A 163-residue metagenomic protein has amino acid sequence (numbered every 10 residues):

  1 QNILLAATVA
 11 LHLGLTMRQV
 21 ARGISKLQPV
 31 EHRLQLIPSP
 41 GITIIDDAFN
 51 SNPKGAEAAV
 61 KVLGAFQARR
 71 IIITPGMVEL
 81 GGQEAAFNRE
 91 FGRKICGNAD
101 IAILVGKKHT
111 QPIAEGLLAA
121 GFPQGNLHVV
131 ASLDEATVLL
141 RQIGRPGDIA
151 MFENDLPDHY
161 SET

Functional and structural regions predicted by a protein language model:
N2: Nucleotide/phosphate-binding loop and acidic/charged catalytic motifs in nucleotide-binding or -utilizing enzymes
L5-T163: ATP-dependent carboxylate-amine ligase
